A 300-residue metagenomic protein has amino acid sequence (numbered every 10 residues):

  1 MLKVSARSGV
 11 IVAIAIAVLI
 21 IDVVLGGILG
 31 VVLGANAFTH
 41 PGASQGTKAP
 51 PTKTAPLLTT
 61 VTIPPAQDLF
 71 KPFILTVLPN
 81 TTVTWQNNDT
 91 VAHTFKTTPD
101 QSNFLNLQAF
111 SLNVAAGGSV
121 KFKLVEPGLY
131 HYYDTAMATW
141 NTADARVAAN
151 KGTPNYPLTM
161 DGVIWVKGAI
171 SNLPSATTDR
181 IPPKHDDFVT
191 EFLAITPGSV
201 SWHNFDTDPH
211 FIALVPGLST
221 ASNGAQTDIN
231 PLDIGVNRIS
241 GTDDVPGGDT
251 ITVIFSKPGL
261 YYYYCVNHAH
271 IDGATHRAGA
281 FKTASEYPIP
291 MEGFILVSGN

Functional and structural regions predicted by a protein language model:
M1-Q45: Secretory targeting signatures
D22, G26, P51-A55, T59-T60 (+4 more regions): Extracellular/periplasmic metallocenter environments
L69-T76, H185-L193: Short beta-strand segments of immunoglobulin-like
F73, P79-V83, G198-V200: Structural beta-strand segments of beta-rich domains
Q86-D89, H203-D206: Asparagine-centered strand-capping/turn motif at beta-strand->loop junctions
T94-K96, F211-A213: Beta-strand signatures of extracellular beta-sandwich domains
P99-Q108, S219, I229-P231, N237-R238: Short amphipathic beta-strand segments in non-cytosolic proteins
